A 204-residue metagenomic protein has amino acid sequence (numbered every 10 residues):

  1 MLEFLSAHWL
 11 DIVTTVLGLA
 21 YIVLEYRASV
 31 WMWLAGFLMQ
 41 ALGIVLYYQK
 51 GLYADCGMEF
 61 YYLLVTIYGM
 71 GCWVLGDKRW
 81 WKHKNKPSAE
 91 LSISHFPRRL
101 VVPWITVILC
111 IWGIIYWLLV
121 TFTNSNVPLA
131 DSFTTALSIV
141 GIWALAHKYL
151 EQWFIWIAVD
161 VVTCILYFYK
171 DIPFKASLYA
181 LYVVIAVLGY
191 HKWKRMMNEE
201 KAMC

Functional and structural regions predicted by a protein language model:
M1-A28, M32-W33, G76-N85, A89-C204: Polytopic alpha-helical membrane-helix bundles and their juxtamembrane interface segments in multi-pass membrane
L19-Y53: Long, highly hydrophobic alpha-helical transmembrane signal-anchor segments
L38-L42, Y62-V65, V107-W112: Mid-membrane cores of alpha-helical transmembrane segments in multi-pass membrane proteins, especially transporters
K50-Y68: Alpha-helical transmembrane segments
L63-H83: Membrane-water interface of transmembrane alpha-helices
